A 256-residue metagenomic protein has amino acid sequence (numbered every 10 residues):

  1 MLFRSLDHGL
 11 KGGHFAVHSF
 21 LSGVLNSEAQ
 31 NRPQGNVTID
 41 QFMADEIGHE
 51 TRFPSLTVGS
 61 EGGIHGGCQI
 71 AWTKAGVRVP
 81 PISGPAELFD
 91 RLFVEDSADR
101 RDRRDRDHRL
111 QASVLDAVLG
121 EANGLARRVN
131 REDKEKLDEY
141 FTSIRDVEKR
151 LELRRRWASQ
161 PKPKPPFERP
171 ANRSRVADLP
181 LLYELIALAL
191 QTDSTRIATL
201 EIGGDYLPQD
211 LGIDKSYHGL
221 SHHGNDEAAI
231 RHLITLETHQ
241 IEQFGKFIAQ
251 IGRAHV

Functional and structural regions predicted by a protein language model:
F3-R253: Ligand-binding pockets and gating/stacking loops
